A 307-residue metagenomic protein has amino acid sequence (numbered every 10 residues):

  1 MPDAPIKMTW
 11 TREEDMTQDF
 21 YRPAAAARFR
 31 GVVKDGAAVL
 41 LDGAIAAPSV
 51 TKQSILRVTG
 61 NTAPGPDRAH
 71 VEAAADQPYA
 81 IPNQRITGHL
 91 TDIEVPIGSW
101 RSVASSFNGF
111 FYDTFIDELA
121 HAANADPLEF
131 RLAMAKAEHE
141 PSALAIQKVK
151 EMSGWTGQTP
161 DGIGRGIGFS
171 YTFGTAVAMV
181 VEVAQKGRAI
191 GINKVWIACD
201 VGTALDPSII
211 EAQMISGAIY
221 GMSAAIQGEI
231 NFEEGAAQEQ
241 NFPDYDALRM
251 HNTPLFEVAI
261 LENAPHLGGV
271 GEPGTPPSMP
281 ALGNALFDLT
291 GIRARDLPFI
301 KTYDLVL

Functional and structural regions predicted by a protein language model:
M1-L307: Cofactor-binding beta-sheet edge motifs in enzyme active sites
